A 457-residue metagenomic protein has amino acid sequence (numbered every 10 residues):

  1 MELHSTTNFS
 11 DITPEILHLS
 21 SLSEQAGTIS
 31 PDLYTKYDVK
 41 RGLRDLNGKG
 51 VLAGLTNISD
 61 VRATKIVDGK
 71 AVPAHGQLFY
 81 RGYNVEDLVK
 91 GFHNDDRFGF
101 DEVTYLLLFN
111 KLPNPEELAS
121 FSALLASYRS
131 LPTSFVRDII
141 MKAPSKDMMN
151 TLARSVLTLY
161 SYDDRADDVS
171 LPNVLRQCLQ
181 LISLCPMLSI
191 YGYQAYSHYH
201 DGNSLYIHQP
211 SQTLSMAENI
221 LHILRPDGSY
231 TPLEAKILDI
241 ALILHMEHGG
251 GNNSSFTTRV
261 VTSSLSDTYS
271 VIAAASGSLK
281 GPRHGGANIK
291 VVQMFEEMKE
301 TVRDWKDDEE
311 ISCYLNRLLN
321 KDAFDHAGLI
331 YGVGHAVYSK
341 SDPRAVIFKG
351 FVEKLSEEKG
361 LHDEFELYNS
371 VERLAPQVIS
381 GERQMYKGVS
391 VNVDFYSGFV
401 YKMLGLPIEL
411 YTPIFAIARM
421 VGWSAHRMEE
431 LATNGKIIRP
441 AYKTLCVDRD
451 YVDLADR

Functional and structural regions predicted by a protein language model:
E2-R457: Non-transmembrane, aqueous-exposed alpha-helical and coiled segments at domain scale
